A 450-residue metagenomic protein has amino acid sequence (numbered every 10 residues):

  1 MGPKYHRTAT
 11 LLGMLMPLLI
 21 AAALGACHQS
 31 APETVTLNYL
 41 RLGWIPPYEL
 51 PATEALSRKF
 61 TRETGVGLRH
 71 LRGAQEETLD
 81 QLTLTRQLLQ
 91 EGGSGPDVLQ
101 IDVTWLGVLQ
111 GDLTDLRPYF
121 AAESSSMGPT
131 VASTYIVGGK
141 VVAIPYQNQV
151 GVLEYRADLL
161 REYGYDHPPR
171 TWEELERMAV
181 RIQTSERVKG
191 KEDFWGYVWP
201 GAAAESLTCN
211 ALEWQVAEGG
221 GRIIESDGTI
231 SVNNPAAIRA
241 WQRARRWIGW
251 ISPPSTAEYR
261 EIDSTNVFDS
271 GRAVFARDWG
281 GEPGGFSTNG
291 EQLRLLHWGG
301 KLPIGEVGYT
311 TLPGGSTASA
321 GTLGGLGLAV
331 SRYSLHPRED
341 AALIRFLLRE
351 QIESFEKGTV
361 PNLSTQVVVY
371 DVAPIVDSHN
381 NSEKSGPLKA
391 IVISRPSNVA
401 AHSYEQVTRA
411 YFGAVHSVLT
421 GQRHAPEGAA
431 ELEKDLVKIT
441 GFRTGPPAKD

Functional and structural regions predicted by a protein language model:
T36-A55, Q149, H402: Extracytoplasmic "Venus flytrap"
I45-G67, Y411, A429: Short, polar/charged alpha-helical segment
K59-P129, R161-R170, T265-V267, V274-F275 (+1 more regions): Extracytoplasmic "Venus flytrap"/periplasmic binding protein-like
I101-V152, E192-D193, L207-T208, I304-P313 (+1 more regions): Hinge/lid segment of periplasmic solute-binding proteins
R117-P129, S133, G196-A204, E218-A240 (+4 more regions): Short, solvent-exposed loop/beta-turn-alpha elements that line the ligand-binding surface or hinge of extracytoplasmic
V142-Y146, G151, E176-T229, A273: Extracytoplasmic/periplasmic solute-binding protein
M178-V180, S226-E258, V307-G308, L312: Glycine-centered hinge/linker elements that transmit conformational signals in sensory and ligand-binding systems
G284-Q292, L296-K301, G315-G413, T444-K449: C-terminal lobe and pocket-closing loops of periplasmic/extracytoplasmic Venus-flytrap solute-binding proteins
